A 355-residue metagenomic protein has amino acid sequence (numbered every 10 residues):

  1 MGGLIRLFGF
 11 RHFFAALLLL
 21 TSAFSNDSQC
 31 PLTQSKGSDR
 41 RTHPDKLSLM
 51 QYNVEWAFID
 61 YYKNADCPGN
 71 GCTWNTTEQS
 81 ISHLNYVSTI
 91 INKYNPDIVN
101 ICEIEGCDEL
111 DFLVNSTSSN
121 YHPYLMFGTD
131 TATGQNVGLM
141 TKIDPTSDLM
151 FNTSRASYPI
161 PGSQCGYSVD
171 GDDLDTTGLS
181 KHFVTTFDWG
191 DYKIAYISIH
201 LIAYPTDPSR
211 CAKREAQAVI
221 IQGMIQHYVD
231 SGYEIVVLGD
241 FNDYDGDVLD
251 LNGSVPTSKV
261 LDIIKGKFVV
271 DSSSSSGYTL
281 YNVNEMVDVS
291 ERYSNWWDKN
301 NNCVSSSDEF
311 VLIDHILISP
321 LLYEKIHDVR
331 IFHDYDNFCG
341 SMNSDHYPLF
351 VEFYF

Functional and structural regions predicted by a protein language model:
L17-S25: Hydrophobic h-region of N-terminal signal peptides that target proteins for export in Gram-negative bacteria
F24-N120, G128-Q135: N-terminal, active-site-proximal structural segment of metallo-dependent hydrolase catalytic domains
N26-G37, G223-V236, D243-F355: Metal-dependent phosphoester-hydrolase catalytic domains
K36-D39, G71-S80, I90, N95-I101 (+8 more regions): Second-shell loop/turn segments in exported
R41, I104-K193, L201: Structured beta-strand-rich core segments of catalytic domains in phosphoester-bond hydrolases
M50-A57, I101-E105, M126-D130, T141-I143 (+5 more regions): Active-site-proximal beta-strand/loop segments in catalytic clefts of secreted hydrolases
H83-V87, N100, G106-E109, L113 (+5 more regions): Stable alpha-helical elements in mature extracytoplasmic
Y192, I197-R210: Active-site His/acidic residue clusters
